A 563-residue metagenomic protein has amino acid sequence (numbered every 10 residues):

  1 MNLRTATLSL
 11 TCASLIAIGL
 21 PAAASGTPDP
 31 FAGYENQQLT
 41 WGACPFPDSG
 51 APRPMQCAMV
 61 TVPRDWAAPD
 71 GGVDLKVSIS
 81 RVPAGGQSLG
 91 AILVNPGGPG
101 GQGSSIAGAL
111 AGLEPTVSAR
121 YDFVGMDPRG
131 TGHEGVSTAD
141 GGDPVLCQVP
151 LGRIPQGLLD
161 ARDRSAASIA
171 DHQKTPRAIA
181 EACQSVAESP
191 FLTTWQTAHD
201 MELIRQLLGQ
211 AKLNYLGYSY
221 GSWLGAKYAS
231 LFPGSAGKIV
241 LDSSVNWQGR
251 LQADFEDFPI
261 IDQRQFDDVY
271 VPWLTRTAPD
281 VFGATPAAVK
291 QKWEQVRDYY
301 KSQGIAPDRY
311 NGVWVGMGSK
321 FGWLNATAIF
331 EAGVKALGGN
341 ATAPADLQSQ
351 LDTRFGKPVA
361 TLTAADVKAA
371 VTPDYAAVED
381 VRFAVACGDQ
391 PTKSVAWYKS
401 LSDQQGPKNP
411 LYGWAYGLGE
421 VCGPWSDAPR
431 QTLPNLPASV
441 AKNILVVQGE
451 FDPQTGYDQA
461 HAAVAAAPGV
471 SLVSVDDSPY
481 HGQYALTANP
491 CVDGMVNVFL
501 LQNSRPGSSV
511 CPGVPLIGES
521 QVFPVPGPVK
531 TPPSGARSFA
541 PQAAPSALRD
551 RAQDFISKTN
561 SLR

Functional and structural regions predicted by a protein language model:
L3-S9, A24-I169, P424-R430, S471 (+1 more regions): Catalytic-loop region of hydrolases
R4, D29, A287-A441, I517 (+1 more regions): Alpha/beta-hydrolase fold active-site neighborhood
A139-Q156, K227-Q291, E331-R354: A catalytic-pocket lid/entrance helix-loop region that shapes and gates access to the active site across common
A198-K212: Conserved acidic catalytic loop of the alpha/beta-hydrolase fold
Q210-Y220: Alpha/beta-hydrolase fold nucleophile elbow
S439-V440, L445-Q448, D452: Short beta-strand/loop motif that positions the catalytic acidic residue of the alpha/beta-hydrolase fold
P453-D458: Conserved alpha/beta-hydrolase "acid-adjacent" motif
P479-P490: Catalytic histidine-centered segment of alpha/beta-hydrolase-like enzymes
